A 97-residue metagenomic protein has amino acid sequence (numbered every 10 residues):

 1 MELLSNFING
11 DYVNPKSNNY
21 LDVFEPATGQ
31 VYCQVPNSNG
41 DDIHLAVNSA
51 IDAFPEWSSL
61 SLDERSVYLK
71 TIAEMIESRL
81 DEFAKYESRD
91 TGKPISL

Functional and structural regions predicted by a protein language model:
M1-Q34, V67, T71: Terminal low-complexity tails and localization/encapsulation signals of metabolic enzymes
C33-L97: Glycine-rich loop-to-alpha-helix module at the N-terminal edge of alpha/beta enzyme cores
